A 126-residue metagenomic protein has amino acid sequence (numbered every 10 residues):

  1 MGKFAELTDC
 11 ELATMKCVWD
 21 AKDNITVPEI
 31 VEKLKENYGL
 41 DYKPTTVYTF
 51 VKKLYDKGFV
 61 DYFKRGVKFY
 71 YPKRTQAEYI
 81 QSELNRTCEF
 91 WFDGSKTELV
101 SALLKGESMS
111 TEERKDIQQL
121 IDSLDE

Functional and structural regions predicted by a protein language model:
M1-C17, A21, Y79, E126: Short alpha-helical segments that sit at the start of domains
N24-L34: Short acidic, hydrophobic short linear motifs in intrinsically disordered regions
E32-Y42: Short helix-coil junctions and helix-kink-helix linkers
Y48-K52: Short, hydrophobic-biased segments on the C-terminal half of alpha helices that form "recognition helices"
Y55-R65: A short, conserved structural fragment
R65-L84: Short, cationic-aromatic polyanion-contact patches
L84-D125: Amphipathic alpha-helical dimerization/coiled-coil segments that flank or bridge DNA-binding/regulatory modules
